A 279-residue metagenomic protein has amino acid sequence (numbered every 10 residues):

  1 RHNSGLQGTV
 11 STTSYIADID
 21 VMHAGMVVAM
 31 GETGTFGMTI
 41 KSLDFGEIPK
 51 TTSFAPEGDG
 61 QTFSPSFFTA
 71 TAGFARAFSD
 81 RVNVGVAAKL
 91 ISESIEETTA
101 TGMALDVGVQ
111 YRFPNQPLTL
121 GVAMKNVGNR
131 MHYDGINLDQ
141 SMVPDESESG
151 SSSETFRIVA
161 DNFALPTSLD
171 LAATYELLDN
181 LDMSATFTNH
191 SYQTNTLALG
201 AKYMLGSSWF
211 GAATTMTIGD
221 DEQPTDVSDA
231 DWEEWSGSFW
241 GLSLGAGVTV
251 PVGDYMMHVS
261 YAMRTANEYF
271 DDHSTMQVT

Functional and structural regions predicted by a protein language model:
H2-T12: Transmembrane beta-strand segments of Gram-negative outer membrane beta-barrel proteins
T13, D18-T279: Outer-membrane beta-barrel porins/channels
